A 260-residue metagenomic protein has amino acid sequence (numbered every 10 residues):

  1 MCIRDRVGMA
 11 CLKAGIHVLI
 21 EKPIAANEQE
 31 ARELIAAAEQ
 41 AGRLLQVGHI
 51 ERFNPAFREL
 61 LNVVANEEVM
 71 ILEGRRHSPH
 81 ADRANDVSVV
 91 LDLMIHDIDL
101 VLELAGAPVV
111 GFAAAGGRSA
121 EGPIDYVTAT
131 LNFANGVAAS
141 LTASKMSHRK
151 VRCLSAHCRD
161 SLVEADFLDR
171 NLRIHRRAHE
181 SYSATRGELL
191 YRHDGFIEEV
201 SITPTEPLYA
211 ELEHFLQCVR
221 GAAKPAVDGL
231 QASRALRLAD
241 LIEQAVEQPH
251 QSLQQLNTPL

Functional and structural regions predicted by a protein language model:
M1-I3: Short, small-residue-biased leader/transition segments that mark boundaries at the very start of proteins
A14-I16, A41-L44, V137: A short helix->loop->beta-strand "cap" motif at the edges of active sites that frequently abuts
G15-H17, K22-P23: Short helix/strand-capping hinge loops at secondary-structure junctions that flank key functional elements
A25-A84: A contiguous active-site-proximal alpha/beta segment in oxidoreductase catalytic domains
A81-R149, C153-S155, L168: Rossmann-like dinucleotide-binding domain that binds NAD(P)(H)
A134, H214-L260: C-terminal helix-rich "cap/oligomerization" subdomain common to oxidoreductases
V137-A210, D228: NAD(P)-dinucleotide binding in Rossmann-like oxidoreductases
